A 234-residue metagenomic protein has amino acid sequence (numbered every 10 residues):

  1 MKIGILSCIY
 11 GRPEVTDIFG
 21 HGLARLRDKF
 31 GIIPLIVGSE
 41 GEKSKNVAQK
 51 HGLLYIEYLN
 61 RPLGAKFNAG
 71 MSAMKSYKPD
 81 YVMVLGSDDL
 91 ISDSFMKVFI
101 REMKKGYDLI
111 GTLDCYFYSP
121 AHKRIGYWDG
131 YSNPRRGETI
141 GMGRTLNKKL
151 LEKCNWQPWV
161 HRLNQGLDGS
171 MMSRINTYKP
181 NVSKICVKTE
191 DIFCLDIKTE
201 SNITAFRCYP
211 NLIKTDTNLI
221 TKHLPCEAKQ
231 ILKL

Functional and structural regions predicted by a protein language model:
K2-G4, S170: Cell-envelope/extracellular polymer assembly enzymes that use nucleotide-activated donors
S7-I18, E40, R61-P62: Active-site beta-to-alpha loop of glycosyltransferases that engages the nucleotide-sugar donor
I18-G31: Short, acidic, metal-binding catalytic loop of nucleotide-sugar glycosyltransferases
G31-E42, I56-L59: Short beta-strand/loop segment that forms part of the nucleotide-sugar
N60-M74: Glycine-rich, basic loop-to-helix element that forms the pyrophosphate-binding segment of sugar-nucleotide handling
P79-L90: Short beta-strand-to-loop acidic/aromatic patch adjacent to the donor-nucleotide binding site
S92-H161: Conserved catalytic core of nucleotide-sugar-dependent glycosyltransferases
H161-L234: C-terminal catalytic/acceptor-binding lobe
